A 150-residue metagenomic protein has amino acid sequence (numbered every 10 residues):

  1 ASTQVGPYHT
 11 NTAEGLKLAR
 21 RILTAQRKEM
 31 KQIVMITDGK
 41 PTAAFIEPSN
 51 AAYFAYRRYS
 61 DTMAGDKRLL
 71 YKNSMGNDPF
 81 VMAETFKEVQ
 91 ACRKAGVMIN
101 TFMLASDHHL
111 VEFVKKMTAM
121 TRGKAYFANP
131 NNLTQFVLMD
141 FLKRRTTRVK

Functional and structural regions predicted by a protein language model:
A1-K31, K40-A44, D78-E84: Von Willebrand factor
M30-Q32, M98-I99: Residues at the starts of beta-strands that form the adenosine-phosphate
K40-A43, E47-K150: Von Willebrand factor type A / integrin I
